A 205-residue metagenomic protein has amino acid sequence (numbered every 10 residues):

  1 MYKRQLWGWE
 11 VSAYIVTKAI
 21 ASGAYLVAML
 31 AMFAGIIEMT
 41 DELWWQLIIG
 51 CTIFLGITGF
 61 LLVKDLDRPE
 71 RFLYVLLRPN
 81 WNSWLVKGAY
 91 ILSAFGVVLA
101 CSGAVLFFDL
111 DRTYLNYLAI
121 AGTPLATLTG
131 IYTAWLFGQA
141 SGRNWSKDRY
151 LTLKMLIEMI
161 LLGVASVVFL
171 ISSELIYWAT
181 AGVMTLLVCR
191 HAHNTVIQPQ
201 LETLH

Functional and structural regions predicted by a protein language model:
M1-Y2: Conserved small/polar residues in nucleotide/adenosyl-binding loops
Q5-G8, R68: Juxtamembrane loop-helix boundary motifs flanking transmembrane segments in multi-pass membrane proteins
G8-W9, Y14-I20, M32-M39, P79-S83 (+1 more regions): Long, contiguous internal "core" modules enriched in hydrophobic/ aromatic residues
A24-A31, I37-I91, V98: Membrane helical hairpin/interfacial module
